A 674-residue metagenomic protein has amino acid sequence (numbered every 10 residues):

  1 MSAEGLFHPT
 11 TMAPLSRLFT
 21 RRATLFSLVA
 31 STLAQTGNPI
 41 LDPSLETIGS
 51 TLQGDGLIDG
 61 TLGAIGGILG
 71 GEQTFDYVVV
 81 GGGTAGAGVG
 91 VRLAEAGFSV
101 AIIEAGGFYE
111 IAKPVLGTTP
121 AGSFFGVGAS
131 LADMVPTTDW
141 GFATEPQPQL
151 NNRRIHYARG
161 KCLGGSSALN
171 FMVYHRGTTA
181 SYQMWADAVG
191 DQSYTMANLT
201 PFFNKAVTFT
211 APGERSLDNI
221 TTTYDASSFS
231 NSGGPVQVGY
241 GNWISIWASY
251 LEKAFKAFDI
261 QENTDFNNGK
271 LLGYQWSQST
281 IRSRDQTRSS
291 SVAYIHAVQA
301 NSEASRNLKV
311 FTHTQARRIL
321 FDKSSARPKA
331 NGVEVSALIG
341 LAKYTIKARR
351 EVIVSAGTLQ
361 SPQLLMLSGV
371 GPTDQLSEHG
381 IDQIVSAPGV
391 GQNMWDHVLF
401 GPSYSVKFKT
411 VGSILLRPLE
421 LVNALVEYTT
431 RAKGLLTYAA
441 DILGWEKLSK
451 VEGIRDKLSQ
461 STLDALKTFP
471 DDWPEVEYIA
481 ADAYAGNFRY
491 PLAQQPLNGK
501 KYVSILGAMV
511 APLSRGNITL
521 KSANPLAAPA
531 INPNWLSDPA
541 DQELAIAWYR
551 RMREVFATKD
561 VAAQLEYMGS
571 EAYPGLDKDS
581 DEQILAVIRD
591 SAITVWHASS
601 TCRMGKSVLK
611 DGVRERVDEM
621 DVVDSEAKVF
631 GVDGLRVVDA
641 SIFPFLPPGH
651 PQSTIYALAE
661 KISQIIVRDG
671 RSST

Functional and structural regions predicted by a protein language model:
M1-S16: N-terminal secretory signal peptides that target proteins for export/translocation
G5, R17-L18, R22-T674: N-terminal redox-cofactor-binding region of secreted/periplasmic oxidoreductases
